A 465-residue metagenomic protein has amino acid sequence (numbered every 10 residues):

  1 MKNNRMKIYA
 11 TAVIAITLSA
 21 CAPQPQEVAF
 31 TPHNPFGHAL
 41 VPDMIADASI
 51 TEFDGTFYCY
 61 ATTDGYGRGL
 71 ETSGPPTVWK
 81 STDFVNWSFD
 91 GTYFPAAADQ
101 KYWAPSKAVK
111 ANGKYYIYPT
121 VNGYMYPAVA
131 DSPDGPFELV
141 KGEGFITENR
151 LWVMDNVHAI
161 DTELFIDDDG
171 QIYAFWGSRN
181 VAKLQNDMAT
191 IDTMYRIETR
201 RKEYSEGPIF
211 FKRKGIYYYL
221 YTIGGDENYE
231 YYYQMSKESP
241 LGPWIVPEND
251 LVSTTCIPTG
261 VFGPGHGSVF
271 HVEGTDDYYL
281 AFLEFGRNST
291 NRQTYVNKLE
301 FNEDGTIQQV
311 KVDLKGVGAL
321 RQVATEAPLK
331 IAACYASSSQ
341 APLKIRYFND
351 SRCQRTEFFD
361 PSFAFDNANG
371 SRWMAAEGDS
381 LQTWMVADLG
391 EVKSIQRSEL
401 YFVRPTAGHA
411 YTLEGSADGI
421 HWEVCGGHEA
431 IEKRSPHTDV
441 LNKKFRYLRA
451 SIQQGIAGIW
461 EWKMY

Functional and structural regions predicted by a protein language model:
K2-A10: Bacterial N-terminal signal peptides that target proteins for export
L18-A20: C-terminal motif of bacterial Sec signal peptides marking the signal peptidase cleavage site
A22-S205, K212-Y217, T222-T259, E273-D276 (+2 more regions): Beta-rich carbohydrate-recognition and catalytic domains
D83, S132-D134, E238-L241, R404-T406 (+2 more regions): Acidic glycine-/aspartate-rich tracts in secreted/extracellular proteins
F211, W384-S394, V440-K444: Extracellular and analogous surface-interaction loops
V317-G390, V403-A407, G427, K433 (+1 more regions): Disordered, acidic Ser/Thr/Pro-rich linker "stalks" and the adjacent N-terminal cap of the next globular domain
L381, P405-Y465: Trp- and acidic/polar-enriched beta-sheet ligand-binding modules for extracellular glycan and matrix recognition
K393-P405, A450: A short beta-strand element within beta-rich, extracytoplasmic domains of secreted/secretory-pathway proteins
